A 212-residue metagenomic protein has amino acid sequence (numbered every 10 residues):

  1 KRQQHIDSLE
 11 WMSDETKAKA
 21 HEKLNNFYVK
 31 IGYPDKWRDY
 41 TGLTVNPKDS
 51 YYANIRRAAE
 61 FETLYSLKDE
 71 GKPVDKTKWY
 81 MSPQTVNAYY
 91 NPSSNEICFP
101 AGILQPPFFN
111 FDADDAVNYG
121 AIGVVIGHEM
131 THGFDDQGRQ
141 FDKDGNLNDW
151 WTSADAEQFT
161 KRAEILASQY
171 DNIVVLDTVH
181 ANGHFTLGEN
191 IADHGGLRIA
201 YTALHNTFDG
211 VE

Functional and structural regions predicted by a protein language model:
K1-E212: Intrinsically disordered, low-complexity linker/terminal regions across diverse proteins
